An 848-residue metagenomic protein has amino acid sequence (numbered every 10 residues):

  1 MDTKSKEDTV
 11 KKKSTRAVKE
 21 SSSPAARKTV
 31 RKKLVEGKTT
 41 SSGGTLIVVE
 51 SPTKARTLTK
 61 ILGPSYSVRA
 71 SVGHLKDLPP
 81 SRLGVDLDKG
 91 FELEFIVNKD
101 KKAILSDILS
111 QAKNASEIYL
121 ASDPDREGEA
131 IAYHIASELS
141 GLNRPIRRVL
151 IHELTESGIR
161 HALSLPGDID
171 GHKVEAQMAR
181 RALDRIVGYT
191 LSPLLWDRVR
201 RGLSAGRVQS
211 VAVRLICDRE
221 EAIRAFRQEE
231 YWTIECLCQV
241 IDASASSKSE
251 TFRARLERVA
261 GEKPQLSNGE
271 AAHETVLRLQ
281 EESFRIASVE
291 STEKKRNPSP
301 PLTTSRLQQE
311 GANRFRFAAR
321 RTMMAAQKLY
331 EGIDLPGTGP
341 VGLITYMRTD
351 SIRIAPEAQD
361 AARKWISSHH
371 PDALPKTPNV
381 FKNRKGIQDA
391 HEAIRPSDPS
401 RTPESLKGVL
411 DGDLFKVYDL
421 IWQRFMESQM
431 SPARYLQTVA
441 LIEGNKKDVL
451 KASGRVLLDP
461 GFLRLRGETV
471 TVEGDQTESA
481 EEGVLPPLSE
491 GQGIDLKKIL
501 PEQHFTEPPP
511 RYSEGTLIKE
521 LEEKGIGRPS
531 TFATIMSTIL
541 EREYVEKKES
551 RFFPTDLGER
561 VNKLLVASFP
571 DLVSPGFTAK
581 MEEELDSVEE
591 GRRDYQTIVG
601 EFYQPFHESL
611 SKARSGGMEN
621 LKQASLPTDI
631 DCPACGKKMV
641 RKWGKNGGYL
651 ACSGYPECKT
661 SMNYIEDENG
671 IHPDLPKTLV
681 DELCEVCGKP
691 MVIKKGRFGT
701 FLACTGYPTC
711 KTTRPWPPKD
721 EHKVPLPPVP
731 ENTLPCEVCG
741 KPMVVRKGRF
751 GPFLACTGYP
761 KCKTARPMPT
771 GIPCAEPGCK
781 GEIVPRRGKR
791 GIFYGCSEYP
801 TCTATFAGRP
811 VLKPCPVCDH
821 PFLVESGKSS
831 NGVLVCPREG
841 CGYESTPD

Functional and structural regions predicted by a protein language model:
D2-L46, R56-T59, P64, S192 (+5 more regions): Basic, low-complexity terminal or inter-domain segments flanking catalytic cores
D2-R181, T190, E257, H273 (+4 more regions): Intrinsically disordered, low-complexity regulatory segments
G43, D123-D125, R200-S204, S291-P300 (+4 more regions): Conserved short loop/turn motifs at secondary-structure junctions
P52-A55, V72-D77, P124-G128, H152-S157 (+7 more regions): Conserved nucleotide-binding/hydrolysis micro-motifs of P-loop NTPases
K60, D107-S291, Q327, P396-L450 (+1 more regions): Phosphate-backbone binding and catalysis cores of DNA-processing enzymes
R180-T190, V208, C238, K294-R306 (+5 more regions): Core structural elements
E281-N297, Q309, K498-H504: Positively charged, polyanion-binding regions of nucleic-acid-associated proteins
I286-V289, P298-G311, T338-Y346, P508-E520: Short acidic, hydrophobic short linear motifs in intrinsically disordered regions
